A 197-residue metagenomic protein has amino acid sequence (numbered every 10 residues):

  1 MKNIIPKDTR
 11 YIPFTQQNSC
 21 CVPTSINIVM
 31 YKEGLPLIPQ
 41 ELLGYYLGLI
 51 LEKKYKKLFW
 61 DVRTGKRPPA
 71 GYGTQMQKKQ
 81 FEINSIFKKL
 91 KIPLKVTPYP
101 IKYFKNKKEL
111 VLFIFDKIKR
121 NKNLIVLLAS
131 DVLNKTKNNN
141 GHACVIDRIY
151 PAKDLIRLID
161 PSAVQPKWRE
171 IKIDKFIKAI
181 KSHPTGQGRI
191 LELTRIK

Functional and structural regions predicted by a protein language model:
M1-F81, K137, A152, I196: Active-site-adjacent structural segments surrounding the nucleophilic cysteine of cysteine proteases and isopeptidases
N18, K95, K119, K137-N140 (+1 more regions): Noncatalytic regulatory segments and standalone regulatory/sensor domains
I28, S130-L133, A163-Q165: Solvent-exposed loop/turn segments at secondary-structure junctions within structured extracellular/periplasmic domains
P39, P100, A129, E170-K172: Short, solvent-exposed coil/turn linker segments
Y46, I50, I86, K117 (+1 more regions): Residues that form generic nucleotide/phosphate-binding pockets
K66-A143, D147-I149, T194: Predominantly the structural core of cysteine protease catalytic domains
